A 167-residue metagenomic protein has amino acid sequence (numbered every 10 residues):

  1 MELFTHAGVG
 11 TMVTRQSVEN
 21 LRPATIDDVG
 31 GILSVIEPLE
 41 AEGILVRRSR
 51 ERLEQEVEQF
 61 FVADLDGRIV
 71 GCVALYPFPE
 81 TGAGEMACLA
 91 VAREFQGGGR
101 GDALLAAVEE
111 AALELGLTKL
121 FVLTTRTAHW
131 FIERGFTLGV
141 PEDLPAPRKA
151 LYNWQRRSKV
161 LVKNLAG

Functional and structural regions predicted by a protein language model:
E19-I32: A short beta-loop-alpha structural element at the N-terminal edge of CoA-dependent acyl/N-acetyltransferase catalytic
D28, R126-T127: A generic "binding-loop/recognition-motif" signal
I32-I36, F131: Hydrophobic pocket/interface hotspot
I36-I69: Active-site rim helix/loop that mediates acceptor-substrate recognition in acyltransferases
V62, R68-P77, A83-A90: Conserved beta-strand in the GNAT
V91, G97-E110, V122: Conserved acetyl-CoA-binding loop-helix of GNAT-fold acetyltransferases
L123, I132, T137-V160: Conserved catalytic-core motifs of GNAT/GCN5-like acyltransferases
